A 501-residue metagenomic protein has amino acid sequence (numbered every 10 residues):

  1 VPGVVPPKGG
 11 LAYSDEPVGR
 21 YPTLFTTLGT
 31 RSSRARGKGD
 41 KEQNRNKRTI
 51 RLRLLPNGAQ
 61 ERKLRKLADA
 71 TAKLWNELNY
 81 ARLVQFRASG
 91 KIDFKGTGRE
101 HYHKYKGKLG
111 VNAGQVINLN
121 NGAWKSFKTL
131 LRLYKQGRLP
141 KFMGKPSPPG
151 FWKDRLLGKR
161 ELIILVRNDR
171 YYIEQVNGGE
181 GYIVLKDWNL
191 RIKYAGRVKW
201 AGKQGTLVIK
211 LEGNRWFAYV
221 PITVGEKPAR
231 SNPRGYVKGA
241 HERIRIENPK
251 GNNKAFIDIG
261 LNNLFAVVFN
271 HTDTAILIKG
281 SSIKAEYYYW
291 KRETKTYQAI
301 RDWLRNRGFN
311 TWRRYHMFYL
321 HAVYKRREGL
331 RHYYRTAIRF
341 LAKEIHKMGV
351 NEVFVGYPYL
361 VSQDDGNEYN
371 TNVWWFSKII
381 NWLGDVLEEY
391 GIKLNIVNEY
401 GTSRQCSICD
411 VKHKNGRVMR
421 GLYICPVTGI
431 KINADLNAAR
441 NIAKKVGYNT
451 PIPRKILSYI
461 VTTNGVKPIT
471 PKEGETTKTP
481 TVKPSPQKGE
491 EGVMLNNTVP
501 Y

Functional and structural regions predicted by a protein language model:
P2-Y501: Nucleic-acid substrate recognition interfaces
